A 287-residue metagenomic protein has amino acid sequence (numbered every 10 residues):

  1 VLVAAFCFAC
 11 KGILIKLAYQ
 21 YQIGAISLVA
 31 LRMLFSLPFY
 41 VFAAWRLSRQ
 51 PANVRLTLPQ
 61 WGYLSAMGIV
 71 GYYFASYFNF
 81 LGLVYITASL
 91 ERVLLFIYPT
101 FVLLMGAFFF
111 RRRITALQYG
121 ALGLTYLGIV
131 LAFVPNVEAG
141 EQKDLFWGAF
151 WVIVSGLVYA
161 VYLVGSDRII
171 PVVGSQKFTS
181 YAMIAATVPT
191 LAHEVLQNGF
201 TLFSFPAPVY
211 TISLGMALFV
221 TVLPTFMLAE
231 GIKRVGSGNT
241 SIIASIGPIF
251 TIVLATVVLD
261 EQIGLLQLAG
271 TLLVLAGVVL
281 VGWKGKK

Functional and structural regions predicted by a protein language model:
V1-S27, L31, E141-R168, A186-P189: Glycine-/small-residue-enriched transmembrane alpha-helix faces in small-molecule transporters and effluxers
A5, L31, S89-I97, L163-V188 (+1 more regions): Helix-helix packing/entry segments at the starts of transmembrane helices
C7-G12, V41-L95, L131, A217-V235: Specific transmembrane alpha-helical segments of multi-pass solute transporters/efflux pumps, especially DMT/EamA
A18, L28, R32, G82 (+8 more regions): Hydrophobic/aromatic residues within transmembrane alpha-helices of multi-pass small-molecule transporters
Q20-Y73, F101-V102, V158-G165, T179-N198 (+2 more regions): Transmembrane alpha-helices of multi-pass small-molecule transport proteins
Q22-A30, R55-G62, V134-V158, V195-L214 (+1 more regions): Juxtamembrane helix-entry segments on the extracytoplasmic side of multipass membrane proteins
S27-P38, S76-R113, Q118, S155 (+1 more regions): Specific alpha-helical transmembrane segments that line the substrate/conduction pathway and gating interfaces
Y40, M105, I114-N136, T190 (+3 more regions): Hydrophobic transmembrane alpha-helices of multi-pass small-molecule transport proteins
